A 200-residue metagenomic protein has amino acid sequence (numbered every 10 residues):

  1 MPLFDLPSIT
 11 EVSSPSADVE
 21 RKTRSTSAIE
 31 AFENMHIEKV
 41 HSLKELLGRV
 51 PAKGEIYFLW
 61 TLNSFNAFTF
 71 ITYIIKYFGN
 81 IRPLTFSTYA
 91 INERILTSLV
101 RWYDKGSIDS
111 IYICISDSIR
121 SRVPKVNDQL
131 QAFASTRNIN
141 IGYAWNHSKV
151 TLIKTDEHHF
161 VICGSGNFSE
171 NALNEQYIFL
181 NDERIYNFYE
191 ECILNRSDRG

Functional and structural regions predicted by a protein language model:
M1-I81, K105, H159, F168: N-terminal localization/anchoring segments of enzymes in phospholipid and broader phosphate metabolism
F4-P7, L84, N138-Y189: HKD (HxKxxxxD) catalytic microenvironment of the phospholipase D
F32, R82, D104-Y112, N138-I141 (+2 more regions): Extended interaction regions within the primary functional domain
L59-F65, T88-I91, N138-I139: Short, flexible loop segments at the rims of nucleotide/cofactor-binding pockets, characterized by
T61, C114-S116, I141-A144: Conserved beta-strand termini and adjacent loop/short-helix elements that scaffold enzyme active sites in alpha/beta
F65-N66, A90, W145, R184: Short beta->alpha linker loops
A67-F133: Primarily the HKD phosphodiesterase
Y189-G200: Cysteine/selenocysteine-centered motifs that mediate thiol-based redox chemistry or coordinate metal-sulfur cofactors
